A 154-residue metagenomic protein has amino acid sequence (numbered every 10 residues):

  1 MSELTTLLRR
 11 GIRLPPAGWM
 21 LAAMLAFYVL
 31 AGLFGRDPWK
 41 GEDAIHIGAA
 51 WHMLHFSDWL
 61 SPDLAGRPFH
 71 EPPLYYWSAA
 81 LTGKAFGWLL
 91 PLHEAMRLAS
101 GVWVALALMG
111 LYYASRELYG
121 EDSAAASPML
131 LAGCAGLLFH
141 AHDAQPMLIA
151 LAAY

Functional and structural regions predicted by a protein language model:
S2-Y154: Membrane-integral, polyisoprenol-dependent glycosyltransferases of the GT-C/oligosaccharyltransferase superfamily
